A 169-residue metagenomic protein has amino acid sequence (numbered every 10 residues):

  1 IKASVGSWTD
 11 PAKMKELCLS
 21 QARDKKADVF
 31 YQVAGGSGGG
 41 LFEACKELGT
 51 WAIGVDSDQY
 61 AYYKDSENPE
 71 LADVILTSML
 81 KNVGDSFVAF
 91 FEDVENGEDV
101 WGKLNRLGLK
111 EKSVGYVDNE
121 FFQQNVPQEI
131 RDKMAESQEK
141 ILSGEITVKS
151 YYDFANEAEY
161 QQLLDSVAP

Functional and structural regions predicted by a protein language model:
I1-P169: A residue-level marker of the well-folded mature domains of exported/periplasmic proteins
